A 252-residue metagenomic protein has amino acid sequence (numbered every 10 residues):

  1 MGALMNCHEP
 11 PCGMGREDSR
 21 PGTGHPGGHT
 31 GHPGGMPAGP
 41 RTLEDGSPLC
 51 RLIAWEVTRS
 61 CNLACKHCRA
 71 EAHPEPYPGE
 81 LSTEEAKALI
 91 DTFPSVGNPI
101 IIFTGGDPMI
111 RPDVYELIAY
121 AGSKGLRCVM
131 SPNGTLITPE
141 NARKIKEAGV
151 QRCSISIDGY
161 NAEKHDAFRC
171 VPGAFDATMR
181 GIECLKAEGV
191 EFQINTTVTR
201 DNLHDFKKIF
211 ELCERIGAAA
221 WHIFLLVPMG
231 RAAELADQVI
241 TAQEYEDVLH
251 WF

Functional and structural regions predicted by a protein language model:
M1-H29, M36, L81, E147-A148 (+2 more regions): Radical SAM enzyme [4Fe-4S]-AdoMet core and its adjacent flexible, acidic and glycine-rich loops/tails across
G2-R152, I240-T241: Conserved alpha-helical substructure of the radical SAM core
